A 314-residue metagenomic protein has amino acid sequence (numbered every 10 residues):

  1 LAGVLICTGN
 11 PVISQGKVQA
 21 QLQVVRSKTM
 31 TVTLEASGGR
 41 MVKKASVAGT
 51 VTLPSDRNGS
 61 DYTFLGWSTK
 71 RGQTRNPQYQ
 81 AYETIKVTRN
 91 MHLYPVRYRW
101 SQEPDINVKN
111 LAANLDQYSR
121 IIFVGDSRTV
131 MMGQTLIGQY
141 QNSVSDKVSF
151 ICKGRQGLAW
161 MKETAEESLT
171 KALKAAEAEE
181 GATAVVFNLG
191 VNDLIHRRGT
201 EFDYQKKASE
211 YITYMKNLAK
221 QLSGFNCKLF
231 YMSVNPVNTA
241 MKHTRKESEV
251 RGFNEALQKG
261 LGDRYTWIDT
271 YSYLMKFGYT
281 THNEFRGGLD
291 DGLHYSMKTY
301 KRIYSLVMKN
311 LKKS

Functional and structural regions predicted by a protein language model:
G3, G16-S101: Secondary-structure capping and domain/repeat boundary segments
V4-N10, Q15-V25, Y98-V124, T129-V130: N-terminal secretory targeting modules
L115-K206, E210: Conserved SGNH/GDSL esterase-like catalytic core that processes O-acyl groups on lipids and polysaccharides
I121, V185, L229-Y231, W267: Hydrophobic/aromatic residues located in beta-strands of well-ordered beta-sheets within soluble catalytic
G133, I137, G190, K216 (+3 more regions): Sec-exported extracytoplasmic/periplasmic mature domains
N192, K220-R251: Active-site segments of SGNH/GDSL-like serine hydrolases that catalyze O-acetyl group transfer/hydrolysis on lipids
Q205-K216, E247-F253: Charged helix-capping and loop-helix junction motifs
V237-S314: Catalytic His-Asp segment of secreted/periplasmic serine-dependent ester chemistry enzymes
